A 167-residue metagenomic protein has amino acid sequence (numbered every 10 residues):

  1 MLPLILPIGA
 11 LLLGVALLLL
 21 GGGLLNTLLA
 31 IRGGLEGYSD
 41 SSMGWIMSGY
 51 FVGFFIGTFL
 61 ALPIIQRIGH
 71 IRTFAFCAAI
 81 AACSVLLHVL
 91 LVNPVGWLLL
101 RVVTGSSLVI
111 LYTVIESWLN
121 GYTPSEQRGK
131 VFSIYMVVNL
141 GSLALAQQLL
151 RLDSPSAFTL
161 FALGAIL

Functional and structural regions predicted by a protein language model:
L2-F51: Helix-loop boundary and gating motifs at the non-cytosolic
G22, V103-I115: Core transmembrane helices of Major Facilitator Superfamily
L29, I110-T123: Intracellular juxtamembrane helix-capping segments at the cytosolic ends of symmetry-related transmembrane helices
F51-F59, L143-A144: Residue-level signature of mid-helix packing/kink "hotspots" within the transmembrane helices of 12-pass Major
G57-H70, L150, S154: Helix-to-loop junctions at the C-terminal end of transmembrane segments in multipass secondary transporters
G69, L90-V95: Helix-breaking motifs and short loop linkers at transmembrane-helix boundaries and internal kinks in secondary membrane
R72-L87, A165: Structural signature of the two symmetry-related core transmembrane helices
V95-V103: Paired small-residue
